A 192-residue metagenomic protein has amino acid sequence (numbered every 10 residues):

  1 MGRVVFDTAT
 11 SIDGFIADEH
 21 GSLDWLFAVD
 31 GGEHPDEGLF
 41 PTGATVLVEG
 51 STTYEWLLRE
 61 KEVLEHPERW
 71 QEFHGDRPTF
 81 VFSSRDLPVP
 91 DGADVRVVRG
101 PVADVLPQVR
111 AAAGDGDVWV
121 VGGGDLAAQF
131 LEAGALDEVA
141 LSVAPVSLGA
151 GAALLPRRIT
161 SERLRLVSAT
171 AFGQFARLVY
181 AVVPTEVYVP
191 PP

Functional and structural regions predicted by a protein language model:
M1-P192: Enzymes that bind and transform nitrogen-containing heteroaromatic metabolites
